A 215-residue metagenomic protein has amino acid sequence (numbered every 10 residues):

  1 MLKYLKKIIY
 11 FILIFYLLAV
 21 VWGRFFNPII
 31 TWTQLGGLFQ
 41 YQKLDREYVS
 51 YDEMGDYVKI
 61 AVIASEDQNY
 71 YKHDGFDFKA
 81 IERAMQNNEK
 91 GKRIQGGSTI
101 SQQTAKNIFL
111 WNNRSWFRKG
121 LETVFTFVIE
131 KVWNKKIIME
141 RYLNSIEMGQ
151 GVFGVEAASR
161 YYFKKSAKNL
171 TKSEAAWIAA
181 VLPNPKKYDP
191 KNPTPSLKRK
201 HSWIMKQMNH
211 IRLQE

Functional and structural regions predicted by a protein language model:
M1-E215: Juxtamembrane regions of bacterial inner-membrane/periplasmic proteins, predominantly the peptidoglycan biogenesis
